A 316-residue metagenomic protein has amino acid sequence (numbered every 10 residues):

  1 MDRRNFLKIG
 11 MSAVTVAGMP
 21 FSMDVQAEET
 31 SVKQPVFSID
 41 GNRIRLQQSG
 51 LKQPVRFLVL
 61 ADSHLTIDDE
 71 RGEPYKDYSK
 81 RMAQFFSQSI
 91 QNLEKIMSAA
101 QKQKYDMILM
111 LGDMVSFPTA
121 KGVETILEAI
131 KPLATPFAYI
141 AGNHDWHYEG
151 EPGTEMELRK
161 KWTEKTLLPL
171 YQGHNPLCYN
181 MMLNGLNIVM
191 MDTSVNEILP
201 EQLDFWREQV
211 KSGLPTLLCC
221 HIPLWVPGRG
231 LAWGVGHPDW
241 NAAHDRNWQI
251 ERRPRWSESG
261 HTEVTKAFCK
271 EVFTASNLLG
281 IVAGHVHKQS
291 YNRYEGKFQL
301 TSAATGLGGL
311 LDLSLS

Functional and structural regions predicted by a protein language model:
N5-E28: N-terminal export signals
E28-V123: N-terminal active-site segment of His-dependent metallophosphoesterases
S38-S49, A120, E124-L217, V235 (+3 more regions): Extended active-site neighborhood of metal-dependent phosphoesterases/phosphodiesterases
F57-V59, M110, Y139, L218 (+1 more regions): Residue-level marker for buried hydrophobic side chains located in beta-strands that build the well-ordered beta-sheet
D62, D113, G142-N143, H221 (+1 more regions): Active-site glycine-centered loops adjacent to acidic/histidine catalytic or metal-binding residues that shape
S63-Q91, H147-Y171, G228-R229, P254-S257: Acidic/histidine-rich helix-loop elements that form or flank divalent-metal/phosphate-binding sites at the catalytic
S98-M107, N187-V189, N196-E295: His/acidic metal-ligating clusters that form di-metal
